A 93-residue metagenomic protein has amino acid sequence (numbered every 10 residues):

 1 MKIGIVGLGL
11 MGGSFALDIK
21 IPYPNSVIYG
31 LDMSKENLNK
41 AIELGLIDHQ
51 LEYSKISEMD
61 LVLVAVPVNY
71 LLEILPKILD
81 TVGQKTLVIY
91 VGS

Functional and structural regions predicted by a protein language model:
M1-Y53: NAD(P)+-binding Rossmann beta1-loop-alpha1 motif at the extreme N-terminus of oxidoreductases
M33, V66, V91-S93: Short beta->alpha hinge that forms the Motif I/post-I loop of the SAM-binding pocket
Y53-I89: Rossmann-like NAD(P)-binding element
